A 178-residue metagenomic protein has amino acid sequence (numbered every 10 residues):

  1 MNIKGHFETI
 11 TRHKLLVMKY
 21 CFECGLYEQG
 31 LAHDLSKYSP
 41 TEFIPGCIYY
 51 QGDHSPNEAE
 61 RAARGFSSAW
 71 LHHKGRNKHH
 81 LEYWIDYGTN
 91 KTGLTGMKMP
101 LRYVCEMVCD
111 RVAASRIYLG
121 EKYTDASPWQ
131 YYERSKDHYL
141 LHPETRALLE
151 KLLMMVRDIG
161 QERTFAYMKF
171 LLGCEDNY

Functional and structural regions predicted by a protein language model:
M1-Y178: Metal-dependent phosphohydrolase cores
